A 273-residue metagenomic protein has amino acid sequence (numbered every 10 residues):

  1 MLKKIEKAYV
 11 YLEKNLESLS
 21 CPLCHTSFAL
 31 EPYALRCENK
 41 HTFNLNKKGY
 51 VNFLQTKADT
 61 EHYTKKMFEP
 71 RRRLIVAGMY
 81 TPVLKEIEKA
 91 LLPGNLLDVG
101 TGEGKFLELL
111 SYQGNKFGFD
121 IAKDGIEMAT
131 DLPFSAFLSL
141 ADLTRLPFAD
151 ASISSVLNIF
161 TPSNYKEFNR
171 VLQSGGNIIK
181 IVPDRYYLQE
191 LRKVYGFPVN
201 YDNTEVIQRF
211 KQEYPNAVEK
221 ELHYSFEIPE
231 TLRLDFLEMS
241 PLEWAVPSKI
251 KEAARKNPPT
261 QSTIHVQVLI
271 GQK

Functional and structural regions predicted by a protein language model:
L2-D59: N-terminal auxiliary segments of SAM/dcSAM-dependent transferases
N15-L16, L222-K273: Conserved Class I S-adenosyl-L-methionine
T60-P82: Class I SAM-dependent methyltransferase Rossmann-like catalytic core, especially the SAM/SAH-binding loop
P93-G102: Conserved class I S-adenosyl-L-methionine
E103-Q113: Conserved SAM-binding loop of SAM-dependent methyltransferases across substrates and taxa, primarily the Class I
D120-D124: Conserved SAM/SAH-binding beta-strand->alpha-helix loop
F134-L146: Conserved SAM-binding strand-loop segment of SAM-dependent methyltransferases
G175-Y186: Conserved beta-strand signature within the Rossmann-like core of class I S-adenosyl-L-methionine
